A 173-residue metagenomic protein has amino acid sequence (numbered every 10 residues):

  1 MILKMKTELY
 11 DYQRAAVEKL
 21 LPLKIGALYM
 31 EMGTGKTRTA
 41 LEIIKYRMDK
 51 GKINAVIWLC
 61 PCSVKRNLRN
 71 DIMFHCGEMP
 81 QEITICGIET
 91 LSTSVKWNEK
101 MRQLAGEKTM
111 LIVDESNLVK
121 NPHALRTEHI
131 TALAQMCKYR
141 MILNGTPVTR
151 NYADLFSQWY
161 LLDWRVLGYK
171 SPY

Functional and structural regions predicted by a protein language model:
M1-Y29: Conserved pre-motif I regulatory segment
E18-G26, T34-K52, H129-M136, L161-L162: Walker A/P-loop NTP-binding motif
G26-E31, I57, M141: Short hydrophobic/aromatic beta-strand immediately N-terminal to the Walker A/P-loop
T34-E42, K52-M73, T149-D154: Conserved Walker A/P-loop ATP-binding site and its immediately adjacent core in helicase/helicase-like ATPase domains
N54-A55, M110, T127-Y173: Conserved P-loop NTPase motor "coupling/switch" region that bridges the ATPase
P61, C76-K96: Inter-Walker segment of RecA-like/P-loop motor cores
I88-M110, N121-E128, A132: Conserved helix/coil segment N-terminal to the catalytic DExD/H
D114-S116: Walker B catalytic acidic pair
